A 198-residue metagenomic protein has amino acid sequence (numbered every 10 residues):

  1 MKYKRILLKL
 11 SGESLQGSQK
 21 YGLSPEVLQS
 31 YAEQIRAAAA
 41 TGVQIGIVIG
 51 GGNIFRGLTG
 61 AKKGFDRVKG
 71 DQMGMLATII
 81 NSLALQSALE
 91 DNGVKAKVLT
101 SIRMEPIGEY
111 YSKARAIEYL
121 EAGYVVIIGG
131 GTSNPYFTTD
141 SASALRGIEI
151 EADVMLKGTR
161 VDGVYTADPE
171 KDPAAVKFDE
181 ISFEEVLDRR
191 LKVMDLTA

Functional and structural regions predicted by a protein language model:
M1-Q44: N-terminal glycine-/serine-/threonine-rich phosphate-binding loop
L7-S11, I49-G50, L99, I128-G130 (+1 more regions): Short beta-strand segments
K9, L58-R67, R103-V125, P135-A198: Active-site phosphate/oxyanion-binding loops
G12-S14, G52-I54, T132-N134, V161: Short glycine-rich anion-binding loops that position phosphate/pyrophosphate groups of nucleotides and phosphorylated
G17-E26, K63-G74, V186-L187: Glycine-rich tight-turn/loop motif centered on a GG-T
A39, E90, L120: Conserved ATPase "switch" residues in P-loop NTPase domains
G42-G46, G123-V125: Loop/turn-to-beta-strand initiation segments
K62-P106: Glycine/small-residue-rich loop that forms an oxyanion/phosphate-binding "nest" at active or ligand-binding sites
